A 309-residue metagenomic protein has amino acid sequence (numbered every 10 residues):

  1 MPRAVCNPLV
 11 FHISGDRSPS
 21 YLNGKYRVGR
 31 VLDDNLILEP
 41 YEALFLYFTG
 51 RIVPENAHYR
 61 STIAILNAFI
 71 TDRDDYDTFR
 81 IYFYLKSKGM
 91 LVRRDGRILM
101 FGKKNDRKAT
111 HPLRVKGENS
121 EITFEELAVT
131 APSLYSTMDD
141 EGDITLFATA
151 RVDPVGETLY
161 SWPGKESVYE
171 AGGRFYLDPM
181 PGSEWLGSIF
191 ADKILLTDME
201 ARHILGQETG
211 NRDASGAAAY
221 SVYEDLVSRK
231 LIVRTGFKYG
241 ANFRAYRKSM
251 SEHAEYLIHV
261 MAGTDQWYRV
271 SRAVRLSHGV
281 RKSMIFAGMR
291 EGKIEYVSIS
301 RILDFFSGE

Functional and structural regions predicted by a protein language model:
M1-E309: Long Lys/Arg-rich low-complexity intrinsically disordered regions in nucleic-acid-associated proteins
